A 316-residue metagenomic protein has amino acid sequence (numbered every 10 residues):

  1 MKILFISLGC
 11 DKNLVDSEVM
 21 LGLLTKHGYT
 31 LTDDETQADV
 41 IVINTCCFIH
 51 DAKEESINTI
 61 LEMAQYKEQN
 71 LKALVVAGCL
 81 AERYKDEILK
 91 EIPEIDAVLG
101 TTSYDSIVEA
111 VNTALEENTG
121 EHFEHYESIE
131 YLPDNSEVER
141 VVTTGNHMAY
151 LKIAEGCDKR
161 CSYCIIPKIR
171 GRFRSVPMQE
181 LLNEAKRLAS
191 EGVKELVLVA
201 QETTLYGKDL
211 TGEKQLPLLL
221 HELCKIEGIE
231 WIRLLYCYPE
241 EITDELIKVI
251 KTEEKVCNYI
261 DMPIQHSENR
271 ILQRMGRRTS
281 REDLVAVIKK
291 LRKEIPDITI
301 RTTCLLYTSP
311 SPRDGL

Functional and structural regions predicted by a protein language model:
M1-Y206, E245, I260, D283-K293: Proteins enriched for Cys/Gly/acidic motifs involved in redox and nucleic-acid/cofactor modification
L74, G78, R83, S190-L306: Conserved SAM/AdoMet-binding glycine-rich loop
Y307-L316: Single conserved hydrophobic/aromatic residue that forms the stacking wall/gate of nucleotide- or nucleobase-binding
